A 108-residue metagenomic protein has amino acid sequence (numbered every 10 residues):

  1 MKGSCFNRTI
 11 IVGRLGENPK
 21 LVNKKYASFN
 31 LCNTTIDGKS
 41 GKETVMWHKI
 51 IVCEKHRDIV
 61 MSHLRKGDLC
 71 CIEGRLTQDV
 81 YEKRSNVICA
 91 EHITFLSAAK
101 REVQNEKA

Functional and structural regions predicted by a protein language model:
M1-A108: Single-stranded nucleic acid-binding surfaces, predominantly the OB-fold ssDNA-binding core
